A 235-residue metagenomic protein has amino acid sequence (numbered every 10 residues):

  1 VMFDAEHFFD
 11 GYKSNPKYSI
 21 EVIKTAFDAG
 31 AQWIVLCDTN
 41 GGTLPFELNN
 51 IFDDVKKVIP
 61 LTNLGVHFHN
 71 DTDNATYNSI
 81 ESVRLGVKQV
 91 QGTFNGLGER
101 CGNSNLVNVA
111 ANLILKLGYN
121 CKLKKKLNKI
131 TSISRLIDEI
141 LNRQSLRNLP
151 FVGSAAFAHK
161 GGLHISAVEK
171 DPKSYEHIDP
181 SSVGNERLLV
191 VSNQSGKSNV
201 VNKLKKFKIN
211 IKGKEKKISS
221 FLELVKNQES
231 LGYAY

Functional and structural regions predicted by a protein language model:
V1-L64, I80-V87: Alpha/beta enzyme core
H7-G11, N40, N70-D73, G96-E99 (+1 more regions): Acidic, glycine-rich active-site loops and adjacent beta-strand->loop/helix elements that engage anionic groups
I20, D73-T76, N103: Glycine-rich phosphate-binding loop at the start of an alpha helix
L36-D38, L85-G102: Glycine-rich phosphate-binding active-site loops on the catalytic face of alpha/beta enzymes
L48, C101-N108: Histidine/acidic-residue-rich catalytic or RNA/ligand-binding cores of hydrolases and nuclease-related proteins
H67-F94: Small-aliphatic-rich amphipathic alpha-helix that forms the alpha element of a beta-alpha
E81-R84, A111-L115: Short glycine/serine- and small hydrophobic-enriched flexible loop segments
A111, L117-Y235: A mid-to-C-terminal "edge-of-domain" accessory segment
